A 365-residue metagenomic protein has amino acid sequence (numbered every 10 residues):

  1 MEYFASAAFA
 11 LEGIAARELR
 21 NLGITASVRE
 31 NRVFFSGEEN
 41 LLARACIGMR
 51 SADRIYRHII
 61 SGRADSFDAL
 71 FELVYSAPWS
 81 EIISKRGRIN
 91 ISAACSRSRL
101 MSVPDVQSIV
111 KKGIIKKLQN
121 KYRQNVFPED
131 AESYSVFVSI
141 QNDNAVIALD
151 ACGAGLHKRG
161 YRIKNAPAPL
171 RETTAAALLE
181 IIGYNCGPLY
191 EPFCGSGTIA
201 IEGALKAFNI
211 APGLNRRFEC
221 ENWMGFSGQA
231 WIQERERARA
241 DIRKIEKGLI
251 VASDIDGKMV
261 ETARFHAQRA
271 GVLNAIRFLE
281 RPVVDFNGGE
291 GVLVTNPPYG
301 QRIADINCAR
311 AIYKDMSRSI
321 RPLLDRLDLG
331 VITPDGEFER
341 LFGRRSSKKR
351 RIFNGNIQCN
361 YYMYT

Functional and structural regions predicted by a protein language model:
M1-E132: Non-catalytic nucleic-acid substrate-recognition regions in nucleic-acid-modifying enzymes
E2, S6, A10, K247-L249 (+2 more regions): Conserved Class I SAM-dependent methyltransferase catalytic core
S96-R99, G155, P298-R302: A short, flexible beta-alpha/helix-coil linker loop
V136-C152, Y362: C-terminal edge-of-domain segments
I147-G183: SAM-dependent Rossmann-like transferase core, predominantly class I methyltransferases with a strong bias toward
L170-N287, R302, I306-C308: Conserved S-adenosyl-L-methionine
E290-N296: Short SAM/SAH-binding signature in class I
